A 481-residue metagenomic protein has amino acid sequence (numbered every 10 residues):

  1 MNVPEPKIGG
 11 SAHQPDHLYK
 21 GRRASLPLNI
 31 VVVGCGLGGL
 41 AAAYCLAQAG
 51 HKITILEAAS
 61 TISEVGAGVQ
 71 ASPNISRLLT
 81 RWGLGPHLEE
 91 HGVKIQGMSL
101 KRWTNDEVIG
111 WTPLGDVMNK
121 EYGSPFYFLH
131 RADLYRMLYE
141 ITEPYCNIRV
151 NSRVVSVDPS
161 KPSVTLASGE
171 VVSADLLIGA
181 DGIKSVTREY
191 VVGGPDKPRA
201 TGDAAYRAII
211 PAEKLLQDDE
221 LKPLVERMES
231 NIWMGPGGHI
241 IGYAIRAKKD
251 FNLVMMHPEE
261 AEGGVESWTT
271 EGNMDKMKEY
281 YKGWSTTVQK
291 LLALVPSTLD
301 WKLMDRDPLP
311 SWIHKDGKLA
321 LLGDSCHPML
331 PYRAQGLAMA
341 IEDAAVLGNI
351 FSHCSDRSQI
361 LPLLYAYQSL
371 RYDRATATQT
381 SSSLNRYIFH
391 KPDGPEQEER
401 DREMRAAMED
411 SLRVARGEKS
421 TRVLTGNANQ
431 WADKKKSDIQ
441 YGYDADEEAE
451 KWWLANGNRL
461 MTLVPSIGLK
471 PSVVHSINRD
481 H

Functional and structural regions predicted by a protein language model:
N2-L28, N105, P310, N349-H481: C-terminal helical "tail/cap" subdomain of flavin- and related membrane-associated enzymes
N2-L28, V33, L37-G38, A42 (+6 more regions): S-adenosyl-L-methionine
S11-P15, K161-S163, D300-D307: Short gly/ser/thr-rich secondary-structure transition/capping motifs
N29, K52, D250: Residues at the starts of beta-strands that form the adenosine-phosphate
V32-A59, I178-G179, Y206, G242 (+4 more regions): Conserved mid-domain beta->alpha element of the FAD-binding
K52, G85, N147: Residue-level detector of anion-binding/catalytic polar loops
V65-I141: Active-site-adjacent segment of FAD-dependent monooxygenases/related oxidoreductases
S99-K101, N105-I109, P125-L129, Y135-P296: Conserved FAD-binding catalytic core of PHBH/FMO-like flavoproteins
